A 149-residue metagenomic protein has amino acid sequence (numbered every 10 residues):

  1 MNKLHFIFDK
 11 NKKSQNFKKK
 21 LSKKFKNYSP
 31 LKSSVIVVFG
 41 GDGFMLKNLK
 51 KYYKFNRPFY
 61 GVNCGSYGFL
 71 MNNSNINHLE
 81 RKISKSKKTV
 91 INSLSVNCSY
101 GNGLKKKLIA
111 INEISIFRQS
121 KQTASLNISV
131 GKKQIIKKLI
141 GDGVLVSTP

Functional and structural regions predicted by a protein language model:
M1-V35, F39, F44-F55, S74-V90 (+1 more regions): ATP/NTP phosphate-donor binding region
V37, N63, I114: A residue-level signal for conserved active-site and pocket-lining positions in enzyme catalytic cores
V38-F39, G61, V146: Conserved SAM-binding loop
D42, C64-G65: Short, ordered loop/turn segments at secondary-structure junctions
L49-K50, G61, N127: A generic "cationic amphipathic patch" detector
N56-Y60: Proline-centered loop/turn at the N-terminus of a beta-strand
S66-G143: Catalytic core of DAGKc-family lipid kinases
G143-P149: Conserved mixed alpha/beta catalytic, RNA-binding, or beta-rich assembly cores of soluble enzyme, regulatory
